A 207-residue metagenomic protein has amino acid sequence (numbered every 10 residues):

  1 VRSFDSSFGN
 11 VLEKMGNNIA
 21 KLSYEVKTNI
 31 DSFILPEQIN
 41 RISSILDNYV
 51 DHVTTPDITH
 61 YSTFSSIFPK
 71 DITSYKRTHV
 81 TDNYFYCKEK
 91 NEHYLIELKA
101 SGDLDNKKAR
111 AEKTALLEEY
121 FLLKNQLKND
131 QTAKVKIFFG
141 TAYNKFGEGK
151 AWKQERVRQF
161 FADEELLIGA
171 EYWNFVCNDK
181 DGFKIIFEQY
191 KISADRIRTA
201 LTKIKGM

Functional and structural regions predicted by a protein language model:
V1-P36: Nuclease catalytic cores
R2, S66-I72, A100-K107: Surface-exposed cleft-lining segments at the edges of enzyme active sites
G16-Y24, L116-L127, L201-K205: Hydrophobic, Leu/Ile/Phe/Ala-enriched alpha-helical segments that form helix-helix packing faces
A20, T81-G102: Conserved catalytic cores of phosphodiester-cleaving nucleases, focusing on short active-site segments
L22-V26, Y86-E92, N125-T132: Secondary-structure boundary elements
S32-E89: Active-site metal-binding core of divalent-cation-utilizing nuclease and nuclease-like domains
L98-L123: Mg2+/Mn2+-dependent nuclease catalytic core
D105, K128-M207: Domain-level recognition of nuclease-like catalytic cores that cleave nucleotide substrates
